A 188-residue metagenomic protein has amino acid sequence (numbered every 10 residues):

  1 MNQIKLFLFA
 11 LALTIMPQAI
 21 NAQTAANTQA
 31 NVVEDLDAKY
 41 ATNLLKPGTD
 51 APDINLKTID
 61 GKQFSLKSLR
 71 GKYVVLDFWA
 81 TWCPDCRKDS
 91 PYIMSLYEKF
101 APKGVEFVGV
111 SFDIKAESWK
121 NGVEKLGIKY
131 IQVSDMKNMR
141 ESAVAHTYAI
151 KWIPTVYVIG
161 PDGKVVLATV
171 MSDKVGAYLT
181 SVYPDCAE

Functional and structural regions predicted by a protein language model:
M1-A26, C186: Bacterial Sec-dependent N-terminal signal peptides
I20-D53, K67, N121-E124: N-proximal helix/coil linker or "cap" segments that precede and/or mark the start of modular domains
I54-V74: A short beta-strand-turn-helix
R70-G71, F78-S95: Conserved redox-active cysteine motifs that mediate thiol-disulfide chemistry, especially di-cysteine Cys-X(1-2)-Cys
R70-K72, P102, I128, I150: Active-site acidic short loop of glycosyltransferases
K88-L126, K137-H146: Structural microenvironment flanking redox-active thiols in thiol-disulfide oxidoreductases
L126-I128, M136-P184: Thiol/disulfide oxidoreductase modules built on the thioredoxin-like
